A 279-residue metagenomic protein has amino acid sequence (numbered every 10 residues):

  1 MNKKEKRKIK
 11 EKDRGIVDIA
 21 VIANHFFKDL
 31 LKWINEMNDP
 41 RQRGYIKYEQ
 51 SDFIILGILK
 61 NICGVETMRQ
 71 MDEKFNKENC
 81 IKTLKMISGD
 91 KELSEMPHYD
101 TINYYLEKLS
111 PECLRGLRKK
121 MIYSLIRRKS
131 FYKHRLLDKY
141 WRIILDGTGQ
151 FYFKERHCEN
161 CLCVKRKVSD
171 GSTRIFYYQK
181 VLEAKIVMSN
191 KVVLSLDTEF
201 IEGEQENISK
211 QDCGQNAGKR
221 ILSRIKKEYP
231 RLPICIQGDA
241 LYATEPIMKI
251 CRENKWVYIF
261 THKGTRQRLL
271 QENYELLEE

Functional and structural regions predicted by a protein language model:
M1-D18: Long, acidic, intrinsically disordered low-complexity segments
N2-K3, A20, N24-E95: Gly/serine-rich nucleotide phosphate-binding loop at the start of the catalytic core of nucleotide/ADP-ribose-handling
L56, M71-D72, H98, I102 (+5 more regions): Short, conserved catalytic/metal-binding motifs centered on acidic residues
I58-I62, E107, P111-R118, L232-P233 (+1 more regions): Short alpha-helical patches at protein termini and domain edges that function as localization/binding signals
G89-E107: Alpha-helical interaction/regulatory segments in DNA maintenance proteins
N103-N190: Active-site-proximal, Lys/Arg-enriched surface segment that forms a nucleic-acid-binding/basic interface patch
R166-L232: Electropositive, glycine- and tryptophan-enriched low-complexity nucleic-acid-binding patches
E204-E279: An internal, acidic/charged active-site-proximal segment that coordinates divalent cations and/or engages
